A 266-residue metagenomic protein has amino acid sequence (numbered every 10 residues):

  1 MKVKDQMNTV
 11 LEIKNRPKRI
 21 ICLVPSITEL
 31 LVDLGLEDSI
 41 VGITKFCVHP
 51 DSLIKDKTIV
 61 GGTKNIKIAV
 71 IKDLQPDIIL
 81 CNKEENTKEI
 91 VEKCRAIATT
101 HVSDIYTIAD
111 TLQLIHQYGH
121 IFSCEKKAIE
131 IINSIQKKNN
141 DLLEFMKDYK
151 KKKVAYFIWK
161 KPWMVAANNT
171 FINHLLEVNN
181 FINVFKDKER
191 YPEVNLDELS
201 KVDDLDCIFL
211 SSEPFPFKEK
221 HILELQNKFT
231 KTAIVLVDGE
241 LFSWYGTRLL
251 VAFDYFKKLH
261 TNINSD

Functional and structural regions predicted by a protein language model:
M1-D266: N-terminal ligand-binding lobe of clamshell/alpha-beta domains
